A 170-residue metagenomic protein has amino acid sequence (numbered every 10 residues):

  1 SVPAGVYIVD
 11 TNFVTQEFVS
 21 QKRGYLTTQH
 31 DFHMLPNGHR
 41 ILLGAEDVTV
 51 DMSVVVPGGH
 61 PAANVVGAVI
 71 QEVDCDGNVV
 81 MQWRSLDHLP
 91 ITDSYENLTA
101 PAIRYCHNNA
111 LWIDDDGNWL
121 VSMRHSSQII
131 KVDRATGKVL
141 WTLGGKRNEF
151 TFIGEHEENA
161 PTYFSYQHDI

Functional and structural regions predicted by a protein language model:
S1-I170: Histidine-/acidic-rich catalytic cores in large beta-rich domains
